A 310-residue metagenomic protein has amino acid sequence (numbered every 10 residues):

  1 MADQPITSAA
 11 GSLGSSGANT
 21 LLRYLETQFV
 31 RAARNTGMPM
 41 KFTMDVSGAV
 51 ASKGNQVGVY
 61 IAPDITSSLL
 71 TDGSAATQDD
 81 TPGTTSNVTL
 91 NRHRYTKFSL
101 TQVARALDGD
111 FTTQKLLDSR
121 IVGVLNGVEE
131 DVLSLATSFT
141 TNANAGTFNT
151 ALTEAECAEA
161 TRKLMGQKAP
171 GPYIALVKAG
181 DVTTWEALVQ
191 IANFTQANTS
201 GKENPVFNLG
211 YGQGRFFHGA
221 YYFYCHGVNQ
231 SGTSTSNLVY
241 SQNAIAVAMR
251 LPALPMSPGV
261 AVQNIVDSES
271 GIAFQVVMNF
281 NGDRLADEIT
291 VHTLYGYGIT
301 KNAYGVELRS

Functional and structural regions predicted by a protein language model:
M1-L90: N-terminal "assembly arms/tails" that initiate or stabilize quaternary assembly in self-assembling proteins
P5, L107-S310: Core alpha/beta structural scaffold of self-assembling particle/tube/pore-forming proteins
G58-Y60, K97-S99, L176: Short, conserved beta-strand segments within well-ordered enzyme catalytic domains that often line or immediately flank
P82-D108: Short acidic, glycine/tyrosine-flanked loop/strand segments centered on an H-E-D-like triad
